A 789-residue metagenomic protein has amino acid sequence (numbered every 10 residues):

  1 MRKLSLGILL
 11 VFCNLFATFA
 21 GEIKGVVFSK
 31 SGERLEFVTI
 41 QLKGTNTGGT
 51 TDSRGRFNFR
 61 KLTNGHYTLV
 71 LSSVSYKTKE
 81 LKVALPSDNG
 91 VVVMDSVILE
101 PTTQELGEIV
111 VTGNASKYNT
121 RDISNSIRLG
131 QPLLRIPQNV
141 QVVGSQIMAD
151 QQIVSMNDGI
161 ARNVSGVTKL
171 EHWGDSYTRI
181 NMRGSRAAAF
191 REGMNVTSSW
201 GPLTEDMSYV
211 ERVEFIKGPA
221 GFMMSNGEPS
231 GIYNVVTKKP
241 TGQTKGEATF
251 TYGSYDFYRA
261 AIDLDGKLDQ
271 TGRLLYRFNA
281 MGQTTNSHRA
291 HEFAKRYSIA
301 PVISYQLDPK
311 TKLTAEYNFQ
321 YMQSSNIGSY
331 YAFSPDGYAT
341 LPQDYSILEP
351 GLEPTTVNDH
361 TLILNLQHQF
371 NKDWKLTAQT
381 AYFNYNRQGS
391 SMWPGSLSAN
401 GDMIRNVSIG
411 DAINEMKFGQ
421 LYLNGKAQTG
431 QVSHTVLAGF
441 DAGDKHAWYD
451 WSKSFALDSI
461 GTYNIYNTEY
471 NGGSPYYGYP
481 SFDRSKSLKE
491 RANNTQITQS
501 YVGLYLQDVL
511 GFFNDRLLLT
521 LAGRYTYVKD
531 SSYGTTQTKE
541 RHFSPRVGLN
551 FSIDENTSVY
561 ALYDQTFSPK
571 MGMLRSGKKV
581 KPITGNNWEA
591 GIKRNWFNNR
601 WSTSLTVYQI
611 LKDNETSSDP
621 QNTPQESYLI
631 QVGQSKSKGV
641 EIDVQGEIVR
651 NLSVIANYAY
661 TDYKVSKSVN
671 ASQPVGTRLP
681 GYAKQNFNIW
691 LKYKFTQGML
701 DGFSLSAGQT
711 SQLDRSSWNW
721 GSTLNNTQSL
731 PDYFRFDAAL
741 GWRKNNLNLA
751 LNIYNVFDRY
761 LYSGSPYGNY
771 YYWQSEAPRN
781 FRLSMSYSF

Functional and structural regions predicted by a protein language model:
F28-K30, V38-K43, V70-Y76, P86-I147: Short, acidic, small-residue-rich periplasmic hinge/interaction motif at the N-terminus of Gram-negative outer-membrane
K169-L170, R179, N195-K217, V235-T237: Short acidic/polar hinge/loop motifs at secondary-structure boundaries that mediate gating or recognition
Y209-E211, F222-P301, L307-T311, W601: Outer-membrane beta-barrel translocator/receptor signature
Q283, S287, I299-Q369, Y382-N414 (+2 more regions): Acidic/polar loop-and-plug regions of large Gram-negative outer-membrane beta-barrel proteins
D308, N414, S433-T435, D441-K445 (+1 more regions): Structural signature of Gram-negative outer-membrane beta-barrels, strongest in the C-terminal barrel of TonB-dependent
Q367-N371, K375-A381, Y385-S391, T584-E647 (+1 more regions): Membrane-embedded beta-barrel scaffold of Gram-negative outer-membrane proteins
Q631-W720, S784-S788: Gram-negative outer-membrane beta-barrel transporters
V654, T710-W720, G741-F789: C-terminal beta-signal and adjacent terminal beta-strands/loops of Gram-negative outer-membrane beta-barrel proteins
